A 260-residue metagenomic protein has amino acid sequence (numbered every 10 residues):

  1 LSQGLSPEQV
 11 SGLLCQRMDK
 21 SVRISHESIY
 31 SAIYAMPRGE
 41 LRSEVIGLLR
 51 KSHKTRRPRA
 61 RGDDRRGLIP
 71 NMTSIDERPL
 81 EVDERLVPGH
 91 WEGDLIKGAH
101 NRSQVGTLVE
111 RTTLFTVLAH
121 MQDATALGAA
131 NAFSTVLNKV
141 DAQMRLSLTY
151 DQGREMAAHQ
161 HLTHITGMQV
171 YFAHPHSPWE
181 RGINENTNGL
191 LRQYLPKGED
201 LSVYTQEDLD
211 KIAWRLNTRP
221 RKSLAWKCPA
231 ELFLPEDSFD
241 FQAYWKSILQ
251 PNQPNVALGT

Functional and structural regions predicted by a protein language model:
L1-R23, R78: A short, amphipathic alpha-helix used for macromolecular contacts
V10, I29, D94, L108 (+6 more regions): Mobile genetic element proteins and their domesticated derivatives, centered on retroelements and DNA transposons
K20-D83: Basic, flexible linker segments flanking DNA-binding modules in nucleic acid-interacting mobile-element proteins
D83, I96, N101-V117: Short conserved beta-strand segments at catalytic cores or DNA/RNA-binding microdomains of nucleic-acid binding
P88-G98: Two-metal-ion RNase H-like nuclease active-site motif
K97-N101, L118-A142: Active-site beta-loop-alpha junctions of metal-dependent nucleic acid enzymes, especially the RNase H-like/DDE
Y150-T166, F172-L195, S202-W214: RNase H-like two-metal-ion nuclease catalytic core shared by retroviral integrases and related mobile-element nucleases
K197-T260: C-terminal domain-tail junction helix/linker
